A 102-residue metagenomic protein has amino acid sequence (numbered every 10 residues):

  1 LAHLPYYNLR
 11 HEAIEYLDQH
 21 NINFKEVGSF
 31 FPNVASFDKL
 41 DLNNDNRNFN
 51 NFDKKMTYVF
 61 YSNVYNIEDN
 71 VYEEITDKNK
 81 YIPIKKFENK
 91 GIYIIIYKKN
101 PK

Functional and structural regions predicted by a protein language model:
L1-I96: Catalytic lumenal/periplasmic loop and adjoining terminal transmembrane helix of membrane glycan-assembly enzymes
Y97-P101: Active-site beta-strand termini and strand-to-loop segments that position acidic
